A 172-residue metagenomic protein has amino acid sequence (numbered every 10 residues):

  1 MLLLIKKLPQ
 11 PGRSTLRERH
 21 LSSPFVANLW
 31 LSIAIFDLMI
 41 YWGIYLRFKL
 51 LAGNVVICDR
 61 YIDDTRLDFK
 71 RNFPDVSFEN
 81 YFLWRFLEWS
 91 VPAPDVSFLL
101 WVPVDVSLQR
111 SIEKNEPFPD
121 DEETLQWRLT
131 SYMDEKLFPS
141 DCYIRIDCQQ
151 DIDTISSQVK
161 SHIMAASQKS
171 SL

Functional and structural regions predicted by a protein language model:
M1-P74, F78: ATP-dependent small-molecule kinase phosphotransfer cores that center on conserved nucleotide phosphate-binding segments
K6, Q10, A34-Y41, P92 (+4 more regions): Generic surface-pattern signal
I35-F36, S97, D153: Generic detection of long, well-ordered alpha-helical segments
R47-F48, E88-S90, E135-K136: Short secondary-structure boundary/capping segments
V55, S97, Y143: Hydrophobic "anchor" residues on beta-strands that sit immediately upstream of conserved functional sites
R60-S131: A glycine- and Lys/Arg-enriched "phosphate-lid" helix/loop adjacent to the NTP-binding pocket of small-molecule kinases
D105-L172: NTP-dependent small-molecule kinase module
